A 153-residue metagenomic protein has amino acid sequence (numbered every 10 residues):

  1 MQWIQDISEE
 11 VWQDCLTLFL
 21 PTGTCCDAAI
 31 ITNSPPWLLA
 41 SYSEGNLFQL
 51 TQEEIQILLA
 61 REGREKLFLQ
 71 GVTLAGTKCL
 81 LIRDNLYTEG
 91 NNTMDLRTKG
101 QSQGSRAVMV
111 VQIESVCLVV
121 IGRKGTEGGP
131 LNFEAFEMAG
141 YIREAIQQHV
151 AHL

Functional and structural regions predicted by a protein language model:
M1-L153: Non-catalytic interaction/Regulatory regions outside core domains
